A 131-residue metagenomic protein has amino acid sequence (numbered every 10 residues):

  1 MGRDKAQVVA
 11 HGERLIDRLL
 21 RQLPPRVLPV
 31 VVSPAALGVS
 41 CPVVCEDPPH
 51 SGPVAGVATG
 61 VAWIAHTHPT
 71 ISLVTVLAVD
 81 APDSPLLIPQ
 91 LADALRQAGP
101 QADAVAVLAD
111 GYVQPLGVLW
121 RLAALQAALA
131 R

Functional and structural regions predicted by a protein language model:
M1-A130: Nucleotide and nucleotide-moiety/phosphate-recognizing core
